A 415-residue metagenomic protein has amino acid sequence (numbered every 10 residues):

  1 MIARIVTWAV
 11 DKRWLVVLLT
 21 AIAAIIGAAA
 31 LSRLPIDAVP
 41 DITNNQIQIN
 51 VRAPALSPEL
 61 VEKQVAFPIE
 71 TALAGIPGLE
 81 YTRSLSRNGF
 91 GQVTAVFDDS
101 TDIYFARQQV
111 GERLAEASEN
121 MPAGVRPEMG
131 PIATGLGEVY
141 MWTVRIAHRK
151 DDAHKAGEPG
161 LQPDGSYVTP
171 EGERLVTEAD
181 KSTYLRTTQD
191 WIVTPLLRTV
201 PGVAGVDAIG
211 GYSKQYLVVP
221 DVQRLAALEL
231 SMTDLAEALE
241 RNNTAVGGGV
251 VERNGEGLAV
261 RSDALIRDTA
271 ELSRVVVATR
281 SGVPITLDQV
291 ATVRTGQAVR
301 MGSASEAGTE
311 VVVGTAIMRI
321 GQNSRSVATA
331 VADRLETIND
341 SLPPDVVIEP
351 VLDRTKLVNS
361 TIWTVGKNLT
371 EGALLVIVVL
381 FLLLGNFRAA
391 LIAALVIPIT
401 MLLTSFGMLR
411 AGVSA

Functional and structural regions predicted by a protein language model:
M1-A373, L382-L383, A390, A415: Membrane-proximal extracytoplasmic
V110, V378, A390-G412: Small-residue-enriched core segments of transmembrane alpha-helices in multipass membrane transport and channel
